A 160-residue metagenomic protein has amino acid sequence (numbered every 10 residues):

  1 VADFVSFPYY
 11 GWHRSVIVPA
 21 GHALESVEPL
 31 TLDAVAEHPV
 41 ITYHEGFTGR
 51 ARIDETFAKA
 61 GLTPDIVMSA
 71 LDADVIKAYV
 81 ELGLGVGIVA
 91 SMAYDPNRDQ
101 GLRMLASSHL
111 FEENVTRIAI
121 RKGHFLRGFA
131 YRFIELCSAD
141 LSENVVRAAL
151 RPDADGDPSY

Functional and structural regions predicted by a protein language model:
V1, V5, T31, D74-V75: Short acidic active-site motifs
V1-V18, S26, E81-L84, G101-L105: Short beta-strand-centered segments that line the small-molecule binding cleft or hinge of alpha/beta clamshell
S6, V16-I17, V40, I66 (+4 more regions): Generic preference for hydrophobic
F7, D33, K77-A78, Y131: Alpha-helical segments flanking ligand/cofactor-binding loops in enzyme cores
R14, A23, L30-G49, L141: Short loop->beta-strand "edge-of-pocket" segments that line small-molecule binding or catalytic clefts across diverse
A20, A90-A93, T116, K122: Short secondary-structure boundary segments
E25-S26, M104-R147, D153: A late-sequence structural motif
G46-L105, Y160: Hydrophobic hinge/microswitch elements
